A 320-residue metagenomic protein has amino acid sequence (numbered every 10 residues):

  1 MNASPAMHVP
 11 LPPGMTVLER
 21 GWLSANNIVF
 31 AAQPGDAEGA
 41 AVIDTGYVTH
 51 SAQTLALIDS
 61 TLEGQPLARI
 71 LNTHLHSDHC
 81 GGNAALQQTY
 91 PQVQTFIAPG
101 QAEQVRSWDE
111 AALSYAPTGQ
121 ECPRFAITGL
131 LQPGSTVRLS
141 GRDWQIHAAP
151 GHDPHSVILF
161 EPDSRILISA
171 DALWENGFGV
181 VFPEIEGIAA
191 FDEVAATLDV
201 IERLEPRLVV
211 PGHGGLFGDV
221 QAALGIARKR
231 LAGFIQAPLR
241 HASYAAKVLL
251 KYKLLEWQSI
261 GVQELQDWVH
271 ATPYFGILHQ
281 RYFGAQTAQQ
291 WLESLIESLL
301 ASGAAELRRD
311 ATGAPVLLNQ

Functional and structural regions predicted by a protein language model:
N2-M7, Y47, A52, E63 (+8 more regions): A structural signal for the main folded, soluble domain(s) of proteins
S4-E63, I158-A170, E175: Conserved beta-strand hairpin/beta-sheet module of binuclear metal-dependent hydrolase folds, prominently
V9-M15, Y115-G119, S140-R142: Short Pro/Gly-enriched beta-strand edge/turn motifs at strand-loop
F30, D44, H74, L86 (+7 more regions): Divalent metal-coordination and catalytic microenvironments
Y47-A52, A56-L139: Active-site HxH/HxHxD metal-binding segment of metal-dependent hydrolases
Y47-T49, D143-P238: Metallo-beta-lactamase
H50, G129, A189-E193, T287-W291: Soluble or luminal CAZymes and related metallo-dependent hydrolases
S243-Q320: C-terminal regulatory/interaction regions
